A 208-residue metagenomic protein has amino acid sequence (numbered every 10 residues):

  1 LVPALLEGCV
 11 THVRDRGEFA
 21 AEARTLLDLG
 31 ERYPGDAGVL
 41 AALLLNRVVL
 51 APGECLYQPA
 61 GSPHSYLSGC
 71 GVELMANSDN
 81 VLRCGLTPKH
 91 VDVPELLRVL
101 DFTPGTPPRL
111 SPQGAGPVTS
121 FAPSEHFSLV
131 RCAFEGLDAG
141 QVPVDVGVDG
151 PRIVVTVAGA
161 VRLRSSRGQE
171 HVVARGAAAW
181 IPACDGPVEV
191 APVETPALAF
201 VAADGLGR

Functional and structural regions predicted by a protein language model:
L1-A20: Active-site environment of non-heme Fe oxygenases that use a 2-His-1-carboxylate facial triad
D15-F19, A23-A37, S68-C70, E135 (+2 more regions): Glycine- and acidic-residue-biased ligand/ion/polar-headgroup-sensing regions
G17-A23, G30-S62: Positively charged, Gly/Ser-enriched RNA/tRNA-binding surfaces
L45-Y57, S62-Y66, V72, S165-D185: Short acidic-glycine-tyrosine-enriched beta hairpin
G69-P88, F127, G186, V193-R208: A short hydrophobic beta-strand segment most commonly corresponding to one strand of the jelly-roll/cupin
G69-T119: C-terminal, non-catalytic macromolecule-binding modules
Q113-P143, L206: A short glycine-rich, His/Asp/Glu-containing loop-to-beta-strand
A158-R208: Generic C-terminus detector
